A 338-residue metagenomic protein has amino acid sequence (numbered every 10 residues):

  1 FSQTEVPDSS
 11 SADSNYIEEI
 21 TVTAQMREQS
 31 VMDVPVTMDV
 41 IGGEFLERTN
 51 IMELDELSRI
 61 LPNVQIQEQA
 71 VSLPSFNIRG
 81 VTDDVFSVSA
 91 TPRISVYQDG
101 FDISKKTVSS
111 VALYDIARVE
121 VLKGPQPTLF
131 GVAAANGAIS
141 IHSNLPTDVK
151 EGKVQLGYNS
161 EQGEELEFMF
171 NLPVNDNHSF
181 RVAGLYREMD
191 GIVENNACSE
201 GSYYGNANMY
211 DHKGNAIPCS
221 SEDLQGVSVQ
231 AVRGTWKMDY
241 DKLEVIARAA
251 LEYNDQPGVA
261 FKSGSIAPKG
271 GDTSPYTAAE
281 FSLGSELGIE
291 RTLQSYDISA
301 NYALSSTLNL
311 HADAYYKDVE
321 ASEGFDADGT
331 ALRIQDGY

Functional and structural regions predicted by a protein language model:
F1-T49, E56-R59, N171, V245-A247: N-terminal Sec signal peptide and the immediately downstream disordered periplasmic leader that contains the TonB box
T23, D55, R59-F101: Extracytoplasmic beta-strand/coil segments of soluble accessory domains associated with Gram-negative outer-membrane
A24, G100, S143, L172 (+2 more regions): Residue-level signature of outer-membrane beta-barrel architecture
M38, L46, L57-S58, V119-G124 (+2 more regions): Non-catalytic regulatory/gating segments with a bias toward low-complexity or hydrophobic composition
L54, S75-N77, V121, A133-G157 (+2 more regions): N-terminal periplasmic accessory domains that precede and gate Gram-negative outer-membrane beta-barrel machines
F86-S87, R93-I94, D99-P125: Short acidic/polar hinge/loop motifs at secondary-structure boundaries that mediate gating or recognition
E151, Y158-M189, V193-E194, C198-V259 (+1 more regions): Transmembrane beta-barrel wall of Gram-negative outer-membrane proteins
G214-Y338: Outer-membrane beta-barrel domain signature, strongest for Gram-negative TonB-dependent receptors and also present
